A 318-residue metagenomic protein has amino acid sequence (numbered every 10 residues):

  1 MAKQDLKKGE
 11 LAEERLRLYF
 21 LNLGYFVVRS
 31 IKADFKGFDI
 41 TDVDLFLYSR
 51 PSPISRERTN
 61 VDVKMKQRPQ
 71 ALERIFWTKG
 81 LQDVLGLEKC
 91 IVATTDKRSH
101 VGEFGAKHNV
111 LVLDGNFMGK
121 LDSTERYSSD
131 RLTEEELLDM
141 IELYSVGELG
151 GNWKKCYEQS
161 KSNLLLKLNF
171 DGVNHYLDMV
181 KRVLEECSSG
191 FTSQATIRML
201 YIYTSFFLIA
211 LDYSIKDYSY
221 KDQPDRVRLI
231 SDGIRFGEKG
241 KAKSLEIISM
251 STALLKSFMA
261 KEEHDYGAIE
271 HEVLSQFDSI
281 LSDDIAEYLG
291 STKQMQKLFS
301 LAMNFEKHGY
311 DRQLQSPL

Functional and structural regions predicted by a protein language model:
M1-F35: Acidic-basic catalytic patches of nuclease active cores, encompassing PD-(D/E)XK and other metal-cofactor nuclease
F20, L45-L47, E57-M65, T78: Conserved catalytic cores of phosphodiester-cleaving nucleases, focusing on short active-site segments
D39-V43: A short, glycine/Asx- and small/polar-enriched loop/turn that sits immediately N-terminal to a beta-strand
V63-N116: Catalytic cores of nucleic-acid endonucleases
T95-W153: Domain-level recognition of nuclease-like catalytic cores that cleave nucleotide substrates
L149-D225: Charge-patterned, long linear interaction tracts outside catalytic cores
Q194-L274: Extended alpha-helical coiled-coil/bundle linker/stalk regions that scaffold oligomerization and domain organization
S249-L318: Charge-dense, extended regions
